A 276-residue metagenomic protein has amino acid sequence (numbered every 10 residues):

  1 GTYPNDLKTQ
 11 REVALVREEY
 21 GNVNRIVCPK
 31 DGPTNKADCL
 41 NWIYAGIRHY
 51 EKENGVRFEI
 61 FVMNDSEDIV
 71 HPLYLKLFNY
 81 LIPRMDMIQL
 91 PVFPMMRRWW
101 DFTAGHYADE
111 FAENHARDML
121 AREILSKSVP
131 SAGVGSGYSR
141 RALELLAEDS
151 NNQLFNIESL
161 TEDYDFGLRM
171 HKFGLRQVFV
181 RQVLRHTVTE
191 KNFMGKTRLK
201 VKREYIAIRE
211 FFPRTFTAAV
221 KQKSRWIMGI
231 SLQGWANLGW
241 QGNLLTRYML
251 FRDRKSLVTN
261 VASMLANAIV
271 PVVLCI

Functional and structural regions predicted by a protein language model:
G1-T215, K221: Internal catalytic domains of large membrane-associated glycosyltransferases
L125-K127, K191, T197-I276: Basic/Trp-rich segment in TM-proximal cytosolic loops or flexible interdomain/linker regions
